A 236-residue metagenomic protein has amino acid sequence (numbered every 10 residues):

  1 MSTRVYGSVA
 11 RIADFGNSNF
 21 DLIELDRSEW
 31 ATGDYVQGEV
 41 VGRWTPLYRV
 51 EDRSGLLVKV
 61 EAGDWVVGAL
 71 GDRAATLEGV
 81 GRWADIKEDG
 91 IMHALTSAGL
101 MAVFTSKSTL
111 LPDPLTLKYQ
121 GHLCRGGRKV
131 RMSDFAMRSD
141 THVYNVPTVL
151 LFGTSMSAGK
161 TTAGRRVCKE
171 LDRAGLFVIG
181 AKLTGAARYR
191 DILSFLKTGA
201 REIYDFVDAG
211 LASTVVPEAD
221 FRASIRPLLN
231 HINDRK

Functional and structural regions predicted by a protein language model:
M1-V103, K107-R138, V143-T148, D172-K236: Flexible phosphate-sensing "switch/lid" loops adjacent to ATP/NTP-binding sites across phosphate-transfer
P147-R173: Glycine-rich phosphate-binding P-loop
